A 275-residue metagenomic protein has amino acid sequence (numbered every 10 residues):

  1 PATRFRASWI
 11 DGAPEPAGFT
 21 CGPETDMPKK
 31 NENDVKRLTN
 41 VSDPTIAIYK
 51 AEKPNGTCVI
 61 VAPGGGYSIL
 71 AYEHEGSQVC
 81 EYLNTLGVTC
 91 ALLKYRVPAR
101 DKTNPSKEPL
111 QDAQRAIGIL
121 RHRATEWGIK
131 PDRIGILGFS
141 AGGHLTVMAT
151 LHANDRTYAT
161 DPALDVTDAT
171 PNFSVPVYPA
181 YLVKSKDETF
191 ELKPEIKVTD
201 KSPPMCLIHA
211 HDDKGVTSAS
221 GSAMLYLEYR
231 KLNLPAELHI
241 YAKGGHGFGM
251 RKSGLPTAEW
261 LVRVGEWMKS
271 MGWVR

Functional and structural regions predicted by a protein language model:
P1-P54: N-terminal cap/lid segment of alpha/beta-hydrolase-fold proteins
G56-G64: Short beta-strand element of the alpha/beta-hydrolase
A71-Y72, Q78, L93-K130, A219 (+1 more regions): Catalytic nucleophile-loop/oxyanion-hole region of alpha/beta-hydrolase and closely related hydrolase-like folds
E73-L92, L227: Short amphipathic alpha-helix adjacent to the substrate-entry channel of hydrolases
Q111-D200: Primarily recognizes the serine-hydrolase "nucleophile elbow" in alpha/beta-hydrolase and SGNH/GDSL folds
V183, D212-T217: Acidic catalytic loop of the alpha/beta-hydrolase fold
K201, C206-A210: Short beta-strand/loop motif that positions the catalytic acidic residue of the alpha/beta-hydrolase fold
S220-Y226, R230-R275: C-terminal catalytic histidine-bearing segment of alpha/beta-hydrolase fold enzymes
